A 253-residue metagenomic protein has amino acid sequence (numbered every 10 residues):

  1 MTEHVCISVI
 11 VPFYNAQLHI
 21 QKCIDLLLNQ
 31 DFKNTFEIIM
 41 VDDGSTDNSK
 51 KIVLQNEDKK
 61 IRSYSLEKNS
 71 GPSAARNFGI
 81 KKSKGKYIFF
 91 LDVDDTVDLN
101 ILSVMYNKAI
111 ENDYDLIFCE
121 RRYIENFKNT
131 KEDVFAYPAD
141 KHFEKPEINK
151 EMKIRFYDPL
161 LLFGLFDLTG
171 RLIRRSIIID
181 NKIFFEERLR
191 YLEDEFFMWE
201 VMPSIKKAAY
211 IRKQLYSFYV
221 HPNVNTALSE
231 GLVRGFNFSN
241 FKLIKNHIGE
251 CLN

Functional and structural regions predicted by a protein language model:
V5-S8, E37, F196: Cell-envelope/extracellular polymer assembly enzymes that use nucleotide-activated donors
A16-N29: Short, well-formed alpha-helical segments that are part of the catalytic scaffolds of diverse glycosyltransferases
L18-Q21, T46-Q55, T96, N100: Acidic helix N-cap motif at the loop->helix transition within catalytic regions of sugar-transfer enzymes
L26, D42-K51, K68: A conserved acidic beta->alpha catalytic loop
T35-G44, Y64-L66, V93: Short beta-strand/loop segment that forms part of the nucleotide-sugar
L66-S83, V93: Glycine-rich, basic loop-to-helix element that forms the pyrophosphate-binding segment of sugar-nucleotide handling
I88: Short aromatic/hydrophobic "clamp" motif used to bind/position activated sugar donors
V93-A209, Y216-F238: Donor-binding/catalytic cores of nucleotide-activated saccharide and glycerol-phosphate transferases/polymerases
